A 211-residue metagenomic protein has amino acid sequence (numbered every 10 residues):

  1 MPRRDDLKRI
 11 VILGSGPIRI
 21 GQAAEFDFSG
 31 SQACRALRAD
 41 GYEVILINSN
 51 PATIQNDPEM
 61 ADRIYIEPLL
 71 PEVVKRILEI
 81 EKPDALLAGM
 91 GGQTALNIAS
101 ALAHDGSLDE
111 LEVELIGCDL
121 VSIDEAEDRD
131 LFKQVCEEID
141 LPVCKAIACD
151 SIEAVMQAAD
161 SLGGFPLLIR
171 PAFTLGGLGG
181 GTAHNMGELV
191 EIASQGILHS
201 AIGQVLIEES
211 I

Functional and structural regions predicted by a protein language model:
M1-I211: N-terminal beta-alpha lobe that positions the nucleotide/phosphoryl donor in ATP/NTP-coupled carboxylate activation
